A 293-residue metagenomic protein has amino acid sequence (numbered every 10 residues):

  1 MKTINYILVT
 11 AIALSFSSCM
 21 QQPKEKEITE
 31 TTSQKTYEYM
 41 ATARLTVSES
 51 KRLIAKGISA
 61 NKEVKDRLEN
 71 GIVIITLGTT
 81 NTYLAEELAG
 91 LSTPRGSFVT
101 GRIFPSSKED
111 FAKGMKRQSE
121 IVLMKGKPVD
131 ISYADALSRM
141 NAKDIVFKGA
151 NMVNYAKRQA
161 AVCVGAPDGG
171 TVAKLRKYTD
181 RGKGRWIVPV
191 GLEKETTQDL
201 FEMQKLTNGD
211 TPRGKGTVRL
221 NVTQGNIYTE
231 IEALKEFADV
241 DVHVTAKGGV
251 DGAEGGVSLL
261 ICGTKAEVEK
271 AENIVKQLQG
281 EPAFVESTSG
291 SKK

Functional and structural regions predicted by a protein language model:
K2-V9: Sec-dependent signal peptide recognition, specifically the positively charged N-region followed immediately by
S17-S18: C-terminal motif of bacterial Sec signal peptides marking the signal peptidase cleavage site
I28-I58, K62, G71-V73, V164-K293: Internal alpha/beta core interface subdomains
T29-K35, E49-I54, P94-Y155, A160-D168 (+2 more regions): Ligand-binding beta-strand-loop-alpha-helix segment within the catalytic cores of soluble metabolic enzymes
S59-N61, K65-V99: N-terminal low-complexity or amphipathic/hydrophobic leaders
K65-E69, S138-A142, D180-R181: Flexible, charged surface loops at secondary-structure boundaries
T79-T80, A89, N151-M152, G191-E195: Short, ordered loop/turn segments at secondary-structure junctions
S92-R102, G209-T211, A283: Short hydrophobic/aromatic-enriched beta-strand-loop microsegments
